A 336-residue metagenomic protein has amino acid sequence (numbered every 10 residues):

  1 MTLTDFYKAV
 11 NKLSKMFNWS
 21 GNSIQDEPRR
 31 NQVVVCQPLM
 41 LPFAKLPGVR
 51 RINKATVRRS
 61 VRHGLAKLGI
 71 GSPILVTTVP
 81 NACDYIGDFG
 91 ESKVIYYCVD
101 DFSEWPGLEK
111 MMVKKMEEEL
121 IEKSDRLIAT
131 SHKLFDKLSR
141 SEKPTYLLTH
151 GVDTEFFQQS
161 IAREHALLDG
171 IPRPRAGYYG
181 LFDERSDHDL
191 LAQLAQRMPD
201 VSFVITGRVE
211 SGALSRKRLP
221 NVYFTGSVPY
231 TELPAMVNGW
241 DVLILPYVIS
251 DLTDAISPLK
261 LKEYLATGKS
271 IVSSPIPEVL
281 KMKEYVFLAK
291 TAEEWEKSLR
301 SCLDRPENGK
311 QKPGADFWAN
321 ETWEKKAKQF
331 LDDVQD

Functional and structural regions predicted by a protein language model:
R59-A66, I70, E109-L127: Membrane-proximal helix-turn-helix segments that form the acceptor-binding/catalytic region of lipid-linked
S124-T145: A short, active-site helix/loop in glycosyltransferases that binds the activated sugar's phosphate group
K133, L148-T154, S160: Carbohydrate-associated surface elements
L168-S186, L191-A195, F203-T206, A319: Conserved donor-binding/catalytic core segment of Leloir-type glycosyltransferases
S186, T231-M236, L243-A266, V272-E284: Nucleotide-sugar-dependent
G212-A235: Nucleotide-activated donor-binding/catalytic signature segment of Leloir-type glycosyltransferases, i.e., the conserved
L280-S301: Change "using UDP/GDP/dTDP sugars" to "using nucleotide sugars
P306-V334: A charged, aromatic-enriched C-terminal amphipathic alpha-helix characteristic of glycosyltransferases across folds
